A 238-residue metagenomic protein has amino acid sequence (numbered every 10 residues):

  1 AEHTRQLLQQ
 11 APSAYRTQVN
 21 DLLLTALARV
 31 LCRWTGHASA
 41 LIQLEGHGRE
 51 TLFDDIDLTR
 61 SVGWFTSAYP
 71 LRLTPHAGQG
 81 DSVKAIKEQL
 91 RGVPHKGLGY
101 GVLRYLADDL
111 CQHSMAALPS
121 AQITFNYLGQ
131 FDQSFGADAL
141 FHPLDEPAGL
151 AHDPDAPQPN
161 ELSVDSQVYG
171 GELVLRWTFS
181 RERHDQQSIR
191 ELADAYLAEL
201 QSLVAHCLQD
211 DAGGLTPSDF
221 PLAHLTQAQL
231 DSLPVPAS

Functional and structural regions predicted by a protein language model:
A1-T17, T226: Flexible, P/S/T/G-rich "lid" or insertion loops adjacent to the active sites of thioester-utilizing
R5-L7, A85, E191: Short, solvent-exposed alpha-helical surface patches in well-structured domains
Q10-L24, A28, W34-A151, R181-D185: His-Asp-centered acyl/peptidyl-transfer active-site segments
R29-V30, V164: Non-catalytic extracellular/lumenal binding modules and the flexible linkers that connect them in large secreted
A38-E45, H76-S82, Y100-G101, D153-L222: Extended, hydrophobic beta-loop-alpha segments that form or line the acyl/peptidyl-thioester binding and transfer paths
P221-S238: N-lobe entry segment of adenylate-forming
